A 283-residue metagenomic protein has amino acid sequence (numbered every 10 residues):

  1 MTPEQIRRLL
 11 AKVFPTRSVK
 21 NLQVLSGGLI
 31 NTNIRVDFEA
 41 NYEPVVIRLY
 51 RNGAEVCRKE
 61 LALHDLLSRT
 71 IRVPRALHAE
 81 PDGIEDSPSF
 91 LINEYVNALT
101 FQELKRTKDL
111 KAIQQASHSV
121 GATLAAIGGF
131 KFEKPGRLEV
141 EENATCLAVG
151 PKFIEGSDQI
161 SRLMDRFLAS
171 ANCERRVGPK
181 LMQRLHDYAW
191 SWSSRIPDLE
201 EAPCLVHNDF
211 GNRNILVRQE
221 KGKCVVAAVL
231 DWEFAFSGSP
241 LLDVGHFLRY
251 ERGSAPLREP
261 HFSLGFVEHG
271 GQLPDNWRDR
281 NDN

Functional and structural regions predicted by a protein language model:
M1-R17, I84, A112-H118, A126-N208 (+1 more regions): An alpha-helical support segment within catalytic cores of ATP-dependent transferases
P3-R7, L61, P256-P260: Short, surface-exposed alpha-helical segments at coil->helix boundaries
L22-Q159, E200: ATP-binding pocket architecture of kinase catalytic cores
S26, N31-D37, D187-L242: Active-site acidic catalytic loop and adjacent metal/ATP-binding pocket of ATP-dependent phosphoryl transfer enzymes
R48-L49, H78, E139, L205-N208 (+2 more regions): Short beta-strand segments
A54, I84, T100, I215 (+2 more regions): Conserved protein kinase catalytic core
H64, D109-L110, A144, G222-K223 (+2 more regions): Glycine-rich, phosphate-binding/catalytic loops in enzymes
L241-P274, N281-N283: Active-site activation/catalytic loop segments of kinase-like enzymes and analogous catalytic loops in related
